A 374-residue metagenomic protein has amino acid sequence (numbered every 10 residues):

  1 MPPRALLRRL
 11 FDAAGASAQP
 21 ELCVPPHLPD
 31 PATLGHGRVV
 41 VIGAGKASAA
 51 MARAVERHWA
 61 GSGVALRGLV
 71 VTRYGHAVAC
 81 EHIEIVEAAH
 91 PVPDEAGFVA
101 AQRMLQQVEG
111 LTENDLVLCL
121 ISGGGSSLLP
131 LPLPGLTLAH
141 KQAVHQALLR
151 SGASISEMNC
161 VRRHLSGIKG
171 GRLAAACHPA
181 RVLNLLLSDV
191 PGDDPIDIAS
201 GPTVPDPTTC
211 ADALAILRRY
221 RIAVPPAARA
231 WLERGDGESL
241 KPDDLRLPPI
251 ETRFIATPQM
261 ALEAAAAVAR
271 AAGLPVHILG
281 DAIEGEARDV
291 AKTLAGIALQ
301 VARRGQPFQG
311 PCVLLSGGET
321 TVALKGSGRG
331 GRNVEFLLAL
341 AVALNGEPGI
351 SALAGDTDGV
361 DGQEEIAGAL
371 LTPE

Functional and structural regions predicted by a protein language model:
M1-V40, A49-G61, V92-E113, A256 (+3 more regions): N-terminal glycine-/serine-/threonine-rich phosphate-binding loop
M51-A77: Active-site cofactor/substrate anionic-group-binding motifs, chiefly glycine- and Lys/Arg-rich phosphate-binding loops
A54-G63, H82-I85, P132-A143, C177-P179 (+2 more regions): A glycine- and small-aliphatic-rich helix-loop capping segment at beta-alpha/alpha-beta transitions that lines
V71-E113, V161-R162: Glycine-rich oxoanion-binding loops at beta->alpha junctions
Q106-D197, P202-P205: Glycine-rich, mobile lid/loop segments that gate access to catalytic sites or pores
L136-S154, D206-R221, G326-A352: Gly/Ser/Thr-rich active-site loops/lids in small-molecule metabolic enzymes that frequently grip phosphoryl groups
A180-L183, P205-A302: Accessory alpha-helical/coil subdomains and C-terminal extensions that flank or cap enzyme catalytic cores
R288-A291, G310-P311, A323-E374: Extended C-terminal subregions enriched in glycine
